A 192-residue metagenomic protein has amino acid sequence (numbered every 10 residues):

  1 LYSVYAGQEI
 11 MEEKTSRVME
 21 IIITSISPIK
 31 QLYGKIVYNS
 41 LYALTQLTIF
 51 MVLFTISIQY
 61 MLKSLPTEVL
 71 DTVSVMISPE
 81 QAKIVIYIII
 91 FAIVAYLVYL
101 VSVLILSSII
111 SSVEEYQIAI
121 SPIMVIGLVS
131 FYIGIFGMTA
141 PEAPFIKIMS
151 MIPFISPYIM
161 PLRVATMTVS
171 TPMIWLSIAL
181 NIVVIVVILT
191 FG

Functional and structural regions predicted by a protein language model:
Y2-A6, L53, S102-I105, P141 (+1 more regions): Hydrophobic/aromatic residues in alpha-helical transmembrane segments
S3-T24, P28: Transmembrane helix boundary and interhelical loop/hinge segments in multi-pass membrane proteins
I29-F50, F54, Y87, F91 (+1 more regions): Alpha-helical transmembrane segments of multi-pass membrane proteins
I56-Y87, M167-M173: Membrane-interfacial helix-loop-helix connectors in multipass membrane proteins
I86, I90, M167-G192: Alpha-helical transmembrane segments of multi-pass membrane transporters/translocases
I89-V125: A structural motif at transmembrane helix-loop-helix junctions in multipass membrane proteins
I118-I148: Transmembrane helix segments
A143-T166: Short hydrophobic, aromatic-rich alpha-helical segments embedded in or entering the lipid bilayer of multi-pass
